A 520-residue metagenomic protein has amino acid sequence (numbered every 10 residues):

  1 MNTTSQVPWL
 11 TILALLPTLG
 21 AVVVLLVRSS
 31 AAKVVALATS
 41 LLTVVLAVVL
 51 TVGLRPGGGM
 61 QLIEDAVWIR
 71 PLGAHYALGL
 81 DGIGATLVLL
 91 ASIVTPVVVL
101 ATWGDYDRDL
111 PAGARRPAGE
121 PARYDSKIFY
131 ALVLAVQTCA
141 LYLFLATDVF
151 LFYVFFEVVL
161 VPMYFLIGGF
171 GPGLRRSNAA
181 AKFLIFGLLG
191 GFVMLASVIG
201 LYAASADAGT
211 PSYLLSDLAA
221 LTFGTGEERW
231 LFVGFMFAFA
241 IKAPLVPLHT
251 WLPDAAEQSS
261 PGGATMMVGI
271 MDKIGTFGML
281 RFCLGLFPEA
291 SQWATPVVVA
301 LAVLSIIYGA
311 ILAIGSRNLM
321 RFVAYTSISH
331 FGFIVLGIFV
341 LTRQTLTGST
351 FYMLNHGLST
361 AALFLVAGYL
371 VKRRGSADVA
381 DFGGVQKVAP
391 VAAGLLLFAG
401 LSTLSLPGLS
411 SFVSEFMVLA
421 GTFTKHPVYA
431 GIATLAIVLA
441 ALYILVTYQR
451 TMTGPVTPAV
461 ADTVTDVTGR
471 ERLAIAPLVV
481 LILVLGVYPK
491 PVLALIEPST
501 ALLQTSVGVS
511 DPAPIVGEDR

Functional and structural regions predicted by a protein language model:
M1-T4, L141-T147, L280-A294, I334-T350 (+2 more regions): Helix-coil boundary and interhelical linker segments in multi-pass alpha-helical membrane proteins
M1-W9, V23-A131, D207, S212-A220: Transmembrane helix-loop-helix hairpins at membrane boundaries of multipass inner-membrane proteins
S5-L16, G82-A91, V149-P162, E228-I241 (+2 more regions): Structural signature of hydrophobic alpha-helical transmembrane segments
T11-L25, A38-V52, L90-D105, V136-T138 (+5 more regions): Central hydrophobic cores of alpha-helical transmembrane segments in multi-pass inner-membrane proteins across all
L26-T43, D107-A135, T147-Y153, G171-V193 (+6 more regions): Membrane-interfacial loop-to-helix junctions in multi-pass inner-membrane proteins
L54-H75, L110-P121, F192-H249, D254 (+7 more regions): Juxtamembrane/interfacial segments at transmembrane-helix boundaries in multi-pass membrane proteins
I128, L132-A135, C139-E227, I241 (+1 more regions): Alpha-helical multi-pass transmembrane bundles of energy-transducing inner-membrane proteins
V246, T360-V366, A430-T463: Predominantly late transmembrane helices and immediately cytosolic-facing juxtamembrane segments
